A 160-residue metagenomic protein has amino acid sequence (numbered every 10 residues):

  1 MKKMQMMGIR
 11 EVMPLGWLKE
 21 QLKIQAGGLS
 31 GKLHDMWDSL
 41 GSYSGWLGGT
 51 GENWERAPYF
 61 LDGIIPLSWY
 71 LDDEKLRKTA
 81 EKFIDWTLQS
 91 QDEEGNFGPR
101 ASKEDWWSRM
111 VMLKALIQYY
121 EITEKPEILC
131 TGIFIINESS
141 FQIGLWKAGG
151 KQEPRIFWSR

Functional and structural regions predicted by a protein language model:
M1-R160: Glycan-recognition and catalytic cores of secretory/periplasmic carbohydrate-active enzymes
